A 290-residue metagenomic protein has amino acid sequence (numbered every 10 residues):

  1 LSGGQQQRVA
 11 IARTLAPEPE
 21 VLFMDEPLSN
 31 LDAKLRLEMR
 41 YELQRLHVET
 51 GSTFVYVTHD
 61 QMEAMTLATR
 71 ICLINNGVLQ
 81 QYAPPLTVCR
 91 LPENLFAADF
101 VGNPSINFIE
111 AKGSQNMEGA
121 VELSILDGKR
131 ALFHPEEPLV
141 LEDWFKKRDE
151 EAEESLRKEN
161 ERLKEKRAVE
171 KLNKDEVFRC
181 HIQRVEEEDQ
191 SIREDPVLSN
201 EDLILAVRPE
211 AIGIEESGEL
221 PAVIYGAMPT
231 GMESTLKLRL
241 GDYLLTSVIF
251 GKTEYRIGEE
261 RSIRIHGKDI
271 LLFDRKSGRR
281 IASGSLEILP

Functional and structural regions predicted by a protein language model:
L1-F96, F100: ABC ATPase nucleotide-binding domains
G3, T69, Q80-Q81, E110 (+2 more regions): Secondary-structure boundary/capping motif
Q5-Q6, P104, E233: Gly/Ser/Thr-rich beta-alpha loop segments that engage phosphate groups in nucleotides
V9-A10, V78, F108, K237 (+1 more regions): Residues at secondary-structure transition points
T50, P104-S105, E216: Residues at helix C-cap/C′ positions in short coil/turn segments immediately following an alpha-helix
L91-S124, G128, H266: C-terminal boundary and immediately downstream tail of ABC-type ATPase nucleotide-binding domains
N116-P290: Non-catalytic connector elements of ABC transporters
